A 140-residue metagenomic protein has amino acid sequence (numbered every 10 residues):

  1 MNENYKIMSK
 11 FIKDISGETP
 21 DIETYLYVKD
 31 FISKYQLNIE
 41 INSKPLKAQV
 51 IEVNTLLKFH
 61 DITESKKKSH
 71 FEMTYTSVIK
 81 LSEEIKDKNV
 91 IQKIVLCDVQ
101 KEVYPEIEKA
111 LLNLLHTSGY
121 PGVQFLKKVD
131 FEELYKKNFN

Functional and structural regions predicted by a protein language model:
M1-N140: N-terminal intrinsically disordered, cationic/polar leader segments that include organellar targeting peptides
